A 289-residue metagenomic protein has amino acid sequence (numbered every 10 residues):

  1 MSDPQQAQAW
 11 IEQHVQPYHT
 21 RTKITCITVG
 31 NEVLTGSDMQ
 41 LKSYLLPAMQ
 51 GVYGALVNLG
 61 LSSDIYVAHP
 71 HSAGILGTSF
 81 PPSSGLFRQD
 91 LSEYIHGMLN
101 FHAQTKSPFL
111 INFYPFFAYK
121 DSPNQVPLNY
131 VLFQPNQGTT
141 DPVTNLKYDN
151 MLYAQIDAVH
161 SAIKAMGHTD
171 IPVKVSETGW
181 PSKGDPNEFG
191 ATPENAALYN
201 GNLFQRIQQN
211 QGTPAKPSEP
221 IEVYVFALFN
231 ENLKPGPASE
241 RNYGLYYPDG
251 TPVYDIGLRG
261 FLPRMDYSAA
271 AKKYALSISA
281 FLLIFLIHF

Functional and structural regions predicted by a protein language model:
Q5-P186, Q205, T213-G236, Y247-I256: Active-site region of glycoside hydrolase catalytic domains
G77, S277-F285: Single-pass alpha-helical transmembrane segments
P115-A118, G201, I207-Q208, G212 (+2 more regions): Soluble secreted/lumenal catalytic domains with histidine-centered metal-binding or acid-base catalytic motifs
N187-A197: Active-site-proximal helices and loops of the catalytic beta/alpha 8
E240-G244: Functionally critical loop-and-helix segments that line ligand-binding/catalytic clefts of soluble enzyme domains
I256-S279: C-terminal GPI-anchoring signal of eukaryotic secretory precursors
Y267-A269, I284-F289: N-terminal signal peptide
